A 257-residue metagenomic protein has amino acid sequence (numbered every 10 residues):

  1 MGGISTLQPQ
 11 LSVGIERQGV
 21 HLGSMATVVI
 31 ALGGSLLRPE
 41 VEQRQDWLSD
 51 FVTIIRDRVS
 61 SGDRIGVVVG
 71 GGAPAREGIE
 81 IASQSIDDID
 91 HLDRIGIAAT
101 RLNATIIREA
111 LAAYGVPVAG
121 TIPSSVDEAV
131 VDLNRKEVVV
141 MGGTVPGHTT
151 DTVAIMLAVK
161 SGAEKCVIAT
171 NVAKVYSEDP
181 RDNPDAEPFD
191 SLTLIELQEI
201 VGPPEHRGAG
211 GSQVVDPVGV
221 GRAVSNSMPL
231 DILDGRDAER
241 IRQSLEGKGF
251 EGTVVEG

Functional and structural regions predicted by a protein language model:
T6-L7, L11-G257: C-terminal catalytic "cap/lid" subdomain
